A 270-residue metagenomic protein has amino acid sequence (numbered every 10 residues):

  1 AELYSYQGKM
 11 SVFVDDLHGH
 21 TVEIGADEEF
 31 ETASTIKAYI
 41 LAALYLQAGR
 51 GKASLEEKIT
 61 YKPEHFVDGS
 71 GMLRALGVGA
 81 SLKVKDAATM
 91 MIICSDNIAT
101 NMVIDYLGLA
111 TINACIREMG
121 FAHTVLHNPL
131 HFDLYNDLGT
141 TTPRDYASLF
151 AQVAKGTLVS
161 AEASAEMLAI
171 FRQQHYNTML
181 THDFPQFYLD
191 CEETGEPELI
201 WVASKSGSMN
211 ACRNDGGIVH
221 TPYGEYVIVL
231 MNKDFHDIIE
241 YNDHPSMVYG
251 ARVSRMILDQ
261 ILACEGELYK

Functional and structural regions predicted by a protein language model:
A1-E31: Beta-lactamase-like hydrolase cores
A1-Y4, T21, Y106-G108, G156-Y188 (+2 more regions): Structured C-terminal helix/loop/strand segments within mature extracytoplasmic catalytic/sensor domains
K9, N101-L158, E162: Mid-domain, small-residue-enriched loop/turn segments at the edges of structured enzyme/sensor domains
E31-I59, I228: Active-site SXXK
A42-R50, D105, S148-K155, R255-L262: Short glycine/serine- and small hydrophobic-enriched flexible loop segments
L46-H65, N113, S160-S164: Short, well-structured active-site flanking segments
L55-M72, L107, I170: Acidic helix-start/capping segments at beta-turn-to-alpha-helix junctions
F66-N101, L109, G139-T142: Conserved catalytic neighborhood of penicillin-recognizing serine enzymes
